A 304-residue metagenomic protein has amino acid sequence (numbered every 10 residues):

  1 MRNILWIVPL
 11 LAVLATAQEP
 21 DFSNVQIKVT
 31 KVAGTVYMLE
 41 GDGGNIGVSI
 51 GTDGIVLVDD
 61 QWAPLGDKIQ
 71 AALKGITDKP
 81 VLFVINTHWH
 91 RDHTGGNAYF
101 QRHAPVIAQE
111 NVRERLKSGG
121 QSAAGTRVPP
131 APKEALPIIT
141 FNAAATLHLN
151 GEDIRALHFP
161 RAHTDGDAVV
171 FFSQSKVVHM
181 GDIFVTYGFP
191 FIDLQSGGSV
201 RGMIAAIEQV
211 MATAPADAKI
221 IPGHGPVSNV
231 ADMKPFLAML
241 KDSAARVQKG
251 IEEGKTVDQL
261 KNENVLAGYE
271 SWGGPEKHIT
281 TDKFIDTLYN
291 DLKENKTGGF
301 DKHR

Functional and structural regions predicted by a protein language model:
N3-L14: Bacterial N-terminal signal peptides
V13-Q18, A212-A216, V227-R304: Accessory terminal helices/loops
Q26, K31, V112-F159, T164-D165 (+2 more regions): Metallo-beta-lactamase
I27-A72, V170-F172, K176-D182: Conserved beta-strand hairpin/beta-sheet module of binuclear metal-dependent hydrolase folds, prominently
V29, T52-V56, P64-I107: Active-site metal-binding motif and surrounding structural segment of the metallo-beta-lactamase
T35, S49, D59, L73 (+10 more regions): Divalent metal-coordination and catalytic microenvironments
I46, G66-Q70, N97, G181 (+8 more regions): Extracytoplasmic/secreted envelope proteins and their assembly/folding machinery, especially bacterial periplasmic
G54-V56, W62-P64, T146, D153 (+2 more regions): Metallo-beta-lactamase
